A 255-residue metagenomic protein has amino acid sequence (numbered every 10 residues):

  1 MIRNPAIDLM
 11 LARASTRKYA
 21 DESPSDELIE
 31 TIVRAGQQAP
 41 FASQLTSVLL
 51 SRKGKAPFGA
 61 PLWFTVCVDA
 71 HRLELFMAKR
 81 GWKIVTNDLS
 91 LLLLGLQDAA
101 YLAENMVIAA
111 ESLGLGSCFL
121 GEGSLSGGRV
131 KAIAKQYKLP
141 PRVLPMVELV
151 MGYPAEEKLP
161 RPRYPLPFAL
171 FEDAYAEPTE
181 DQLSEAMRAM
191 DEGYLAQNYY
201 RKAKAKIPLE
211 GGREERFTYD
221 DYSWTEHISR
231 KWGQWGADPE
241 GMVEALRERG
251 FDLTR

Functional and structural regions predicted by a protein language model:
M1-R255: Acidic, surface-exposed loops and disordered segments
